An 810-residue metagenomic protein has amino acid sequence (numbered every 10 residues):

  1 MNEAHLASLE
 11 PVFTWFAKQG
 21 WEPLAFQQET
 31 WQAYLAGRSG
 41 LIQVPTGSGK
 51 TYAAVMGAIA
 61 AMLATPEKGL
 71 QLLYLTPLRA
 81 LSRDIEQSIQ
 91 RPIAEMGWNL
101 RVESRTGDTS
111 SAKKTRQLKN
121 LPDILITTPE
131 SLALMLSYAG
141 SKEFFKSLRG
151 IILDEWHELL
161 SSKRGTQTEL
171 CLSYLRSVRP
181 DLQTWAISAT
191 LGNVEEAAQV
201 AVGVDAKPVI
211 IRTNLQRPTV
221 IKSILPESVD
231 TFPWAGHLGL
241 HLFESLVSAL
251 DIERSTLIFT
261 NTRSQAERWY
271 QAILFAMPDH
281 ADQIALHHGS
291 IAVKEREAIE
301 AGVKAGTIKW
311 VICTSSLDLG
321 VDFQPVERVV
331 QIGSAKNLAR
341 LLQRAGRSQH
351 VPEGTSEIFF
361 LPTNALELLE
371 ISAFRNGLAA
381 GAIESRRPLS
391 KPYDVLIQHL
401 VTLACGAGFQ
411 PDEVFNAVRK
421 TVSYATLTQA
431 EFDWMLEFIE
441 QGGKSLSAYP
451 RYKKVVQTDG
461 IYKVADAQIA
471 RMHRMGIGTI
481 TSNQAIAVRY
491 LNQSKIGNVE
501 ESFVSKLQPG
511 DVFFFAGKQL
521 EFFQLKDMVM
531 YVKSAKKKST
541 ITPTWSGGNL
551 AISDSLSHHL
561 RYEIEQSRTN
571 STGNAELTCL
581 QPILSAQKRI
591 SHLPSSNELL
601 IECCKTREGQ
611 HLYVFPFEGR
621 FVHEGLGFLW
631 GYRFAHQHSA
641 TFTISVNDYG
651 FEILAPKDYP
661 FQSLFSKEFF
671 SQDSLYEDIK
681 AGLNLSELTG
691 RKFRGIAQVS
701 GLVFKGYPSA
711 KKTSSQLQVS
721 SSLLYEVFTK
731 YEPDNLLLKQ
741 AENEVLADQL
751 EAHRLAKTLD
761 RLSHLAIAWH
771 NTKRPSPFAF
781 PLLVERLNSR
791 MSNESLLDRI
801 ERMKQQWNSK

Functional and structural regions predicted by a protein language model:
N2-L6, E10-A17, E22-S48, A53-G460: Helicase motor core with emphasis on the C-terminal RecA-like subdomain
F415-V418, V422-A485, V499, P543-T544 (+1 more regions): Extended, highly charged accessory segments
I480-S482, L507, F514: Short, well-ordered loop/turn sites that connect or cap secondary structure elements
Q493-V512: A conserved acidic, glycine/proline-rich C-terminal tail/linker
K518-L525: Short beta-strand-centered aromatic/proline hotspots
K526-P543: Short, solvent-exposed secondary-structure boundary/capping segments
